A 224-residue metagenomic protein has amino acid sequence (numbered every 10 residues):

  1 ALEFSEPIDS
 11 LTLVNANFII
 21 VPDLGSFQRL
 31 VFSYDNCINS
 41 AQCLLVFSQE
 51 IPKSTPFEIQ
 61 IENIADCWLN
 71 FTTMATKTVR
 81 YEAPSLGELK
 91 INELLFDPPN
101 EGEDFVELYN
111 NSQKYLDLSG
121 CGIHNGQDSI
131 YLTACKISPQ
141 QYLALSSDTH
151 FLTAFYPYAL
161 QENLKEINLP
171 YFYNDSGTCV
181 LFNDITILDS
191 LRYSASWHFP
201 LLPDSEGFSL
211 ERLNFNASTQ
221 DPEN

Functional and structural regions predicted by a protein language model:
E3-S5, L11-P222: Activation on beta-sandwich/Ig-like modules and their edge loops
